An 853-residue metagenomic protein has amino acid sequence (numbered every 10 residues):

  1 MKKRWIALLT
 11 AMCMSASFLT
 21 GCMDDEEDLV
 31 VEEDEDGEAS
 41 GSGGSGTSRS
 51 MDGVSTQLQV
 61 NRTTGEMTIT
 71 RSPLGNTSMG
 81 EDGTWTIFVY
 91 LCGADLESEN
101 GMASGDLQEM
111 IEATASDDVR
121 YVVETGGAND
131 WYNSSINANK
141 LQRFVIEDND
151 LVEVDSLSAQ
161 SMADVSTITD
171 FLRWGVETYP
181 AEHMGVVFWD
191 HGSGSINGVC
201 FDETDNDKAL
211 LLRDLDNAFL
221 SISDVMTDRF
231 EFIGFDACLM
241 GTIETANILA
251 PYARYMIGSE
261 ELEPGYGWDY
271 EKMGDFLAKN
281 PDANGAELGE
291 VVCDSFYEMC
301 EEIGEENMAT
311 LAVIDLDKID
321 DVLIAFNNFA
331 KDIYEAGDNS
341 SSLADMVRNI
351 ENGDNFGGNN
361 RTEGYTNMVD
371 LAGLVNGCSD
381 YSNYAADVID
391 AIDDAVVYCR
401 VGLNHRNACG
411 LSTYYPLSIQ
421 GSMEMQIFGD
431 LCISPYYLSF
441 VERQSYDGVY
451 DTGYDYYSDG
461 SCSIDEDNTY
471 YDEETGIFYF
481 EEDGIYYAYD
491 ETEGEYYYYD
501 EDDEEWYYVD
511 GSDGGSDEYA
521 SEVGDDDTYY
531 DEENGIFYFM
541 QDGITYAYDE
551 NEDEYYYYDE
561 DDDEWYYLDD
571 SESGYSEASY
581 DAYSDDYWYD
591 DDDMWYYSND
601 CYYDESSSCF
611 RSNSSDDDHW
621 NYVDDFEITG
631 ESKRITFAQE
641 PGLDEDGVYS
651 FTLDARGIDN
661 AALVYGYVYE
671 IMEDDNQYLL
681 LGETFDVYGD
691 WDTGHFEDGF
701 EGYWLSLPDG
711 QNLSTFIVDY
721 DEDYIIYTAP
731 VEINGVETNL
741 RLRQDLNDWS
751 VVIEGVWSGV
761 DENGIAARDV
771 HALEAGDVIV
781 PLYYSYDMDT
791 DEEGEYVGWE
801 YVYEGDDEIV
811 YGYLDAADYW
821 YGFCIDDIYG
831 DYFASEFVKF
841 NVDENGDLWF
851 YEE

Functional and structural regions predicted by a protein language model:
M1-W5: Positively charged n-region of N-terminal signal peptides that target proteins for export
I6-C13: Sec-dependent N-terminal signal peptides
S17-G21: C-terminal motif of bacterial Sec signal peptides marking the signal peptidase cleavage site
D24-P180: N-terminal extension/subdomain marker
D34-G80, G194, V199-E853: Terminal, contiguous helix-loop blocks that mediate binding/assembly
G83-T86, S116-Y121, Y179-G185, M226-F232 (+1 more regions): Loop/turn elements at helix/coil->beta-strand transitions in domains of secreted/extracellular proteins
M110, V186-V187, D236, T413: Residue-level detector of buried hydrophobic side-chain packing in well-ordered secondary-structure elements
T125-M226, A237-C238, I243, E260-E261: Catalytic-core segments of thiol-dependent peptidases
